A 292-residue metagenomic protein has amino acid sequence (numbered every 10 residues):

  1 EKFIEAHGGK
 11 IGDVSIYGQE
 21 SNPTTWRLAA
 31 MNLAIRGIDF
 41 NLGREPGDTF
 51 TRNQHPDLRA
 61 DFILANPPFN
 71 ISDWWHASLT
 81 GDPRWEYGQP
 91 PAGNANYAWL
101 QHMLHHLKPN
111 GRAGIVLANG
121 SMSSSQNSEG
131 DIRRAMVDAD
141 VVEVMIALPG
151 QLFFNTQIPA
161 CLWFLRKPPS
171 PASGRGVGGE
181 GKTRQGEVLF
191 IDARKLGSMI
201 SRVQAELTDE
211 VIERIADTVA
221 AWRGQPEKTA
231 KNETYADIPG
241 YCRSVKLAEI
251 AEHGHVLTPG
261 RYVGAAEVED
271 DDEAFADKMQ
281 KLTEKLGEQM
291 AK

Functional and structural regions predicted by a protein language model:
E1-I11: Conserved SAM-binding loop of SAM-dependent methyltransferases across substrates and taxa, primarily the Class I
E1-K2, M31, Q101-H102: Contiguous, well-ordered alpha-helical segments that form the cores/surfaces of helical PPI scaffolds
I4-E5, A34, V137: A general structural signal for alpha-helical elements within enzymatic catalytic domains
S15-E20: Conserved SAM-binding motif I beta-strand of class I
S21-L58: S-adenosyl-L-methionine
N53, D57-P169, G181-K292: A conserved structural/catalytic subdomain of Rossmann-like adenosyl-cofactor enzymes
G174-G176: Glycine-biased, low-complexity coil/linker segments
